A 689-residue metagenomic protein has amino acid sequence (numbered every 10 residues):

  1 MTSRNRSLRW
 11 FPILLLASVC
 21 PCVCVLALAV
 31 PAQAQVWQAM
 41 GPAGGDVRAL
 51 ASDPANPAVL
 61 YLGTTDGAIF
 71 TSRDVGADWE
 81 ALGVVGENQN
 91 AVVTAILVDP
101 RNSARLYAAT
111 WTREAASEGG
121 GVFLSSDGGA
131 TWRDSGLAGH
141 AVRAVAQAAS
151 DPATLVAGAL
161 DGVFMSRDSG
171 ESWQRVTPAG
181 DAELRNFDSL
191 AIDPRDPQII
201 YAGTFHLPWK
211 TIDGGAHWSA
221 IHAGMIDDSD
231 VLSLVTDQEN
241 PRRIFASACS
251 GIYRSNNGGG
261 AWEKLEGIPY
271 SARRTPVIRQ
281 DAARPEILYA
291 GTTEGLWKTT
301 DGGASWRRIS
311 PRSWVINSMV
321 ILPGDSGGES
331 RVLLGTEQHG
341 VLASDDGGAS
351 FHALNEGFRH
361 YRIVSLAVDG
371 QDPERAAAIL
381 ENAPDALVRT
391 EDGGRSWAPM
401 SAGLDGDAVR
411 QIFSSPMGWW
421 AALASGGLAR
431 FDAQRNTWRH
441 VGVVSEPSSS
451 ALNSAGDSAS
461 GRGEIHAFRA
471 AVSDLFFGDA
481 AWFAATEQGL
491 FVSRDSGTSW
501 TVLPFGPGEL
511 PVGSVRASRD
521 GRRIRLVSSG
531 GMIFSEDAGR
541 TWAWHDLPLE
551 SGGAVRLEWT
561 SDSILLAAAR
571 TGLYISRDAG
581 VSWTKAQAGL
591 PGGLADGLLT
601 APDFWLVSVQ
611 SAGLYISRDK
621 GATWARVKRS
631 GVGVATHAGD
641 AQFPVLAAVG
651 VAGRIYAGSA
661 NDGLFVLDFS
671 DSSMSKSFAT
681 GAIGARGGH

Functional and structural regions predicted by a protein language model:
M1-W10: N-terminal secretory signal peptides that target proteins for export/translocation
P12-A27: Bacterial N-terminal signal peptides
A29-H689: Extracellular glycan-interacting surfaces
